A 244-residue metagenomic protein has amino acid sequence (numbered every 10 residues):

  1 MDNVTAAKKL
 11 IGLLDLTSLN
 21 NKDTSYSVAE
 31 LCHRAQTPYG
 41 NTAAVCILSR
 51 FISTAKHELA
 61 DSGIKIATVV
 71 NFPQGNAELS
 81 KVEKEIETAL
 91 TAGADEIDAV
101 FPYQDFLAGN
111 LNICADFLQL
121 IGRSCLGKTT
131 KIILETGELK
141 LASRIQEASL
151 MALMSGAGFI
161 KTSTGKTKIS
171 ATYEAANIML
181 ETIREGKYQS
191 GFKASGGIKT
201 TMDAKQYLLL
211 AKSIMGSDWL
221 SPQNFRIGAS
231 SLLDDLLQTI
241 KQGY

Functional and structural regions predicted by a protein language model:
D2-G40, R50-F192, T201-S230, Q238-Y244: Alpha/beta enzyme core
S195: Terminal helix/beta-alpha structural elements that buttress the NAD(P)+-binding lobe
I198: Short donor-sugar binding/catalytic loops of nucleotide-sugar-dependent glycosyltransferases, especially enzymes
D235: N-terminal beta-loop-helix "entrance" segment that forms/cooperates in small-molecule cofactor or anionic ligand
